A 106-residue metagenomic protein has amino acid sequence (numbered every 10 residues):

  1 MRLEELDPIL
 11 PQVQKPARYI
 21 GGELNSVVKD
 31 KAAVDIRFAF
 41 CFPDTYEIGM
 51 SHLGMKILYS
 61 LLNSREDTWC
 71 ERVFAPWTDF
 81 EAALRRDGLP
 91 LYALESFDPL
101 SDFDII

Functional and structural regions predicted by a protein language model:
M1-I106: A short, structured N-terminal alpha-helical element that caps or precedes a catalytic domain
